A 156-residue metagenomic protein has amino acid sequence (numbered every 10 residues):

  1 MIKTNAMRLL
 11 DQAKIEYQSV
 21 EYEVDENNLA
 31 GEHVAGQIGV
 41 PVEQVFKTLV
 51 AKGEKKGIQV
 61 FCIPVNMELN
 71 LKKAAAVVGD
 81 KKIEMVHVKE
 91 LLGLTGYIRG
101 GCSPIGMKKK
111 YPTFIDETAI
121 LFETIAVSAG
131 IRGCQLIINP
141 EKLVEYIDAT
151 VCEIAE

Functional and structural regions predicted by a protein language model:
M1-E156: Extended, low-hydrophobicity, polar/charged segments
